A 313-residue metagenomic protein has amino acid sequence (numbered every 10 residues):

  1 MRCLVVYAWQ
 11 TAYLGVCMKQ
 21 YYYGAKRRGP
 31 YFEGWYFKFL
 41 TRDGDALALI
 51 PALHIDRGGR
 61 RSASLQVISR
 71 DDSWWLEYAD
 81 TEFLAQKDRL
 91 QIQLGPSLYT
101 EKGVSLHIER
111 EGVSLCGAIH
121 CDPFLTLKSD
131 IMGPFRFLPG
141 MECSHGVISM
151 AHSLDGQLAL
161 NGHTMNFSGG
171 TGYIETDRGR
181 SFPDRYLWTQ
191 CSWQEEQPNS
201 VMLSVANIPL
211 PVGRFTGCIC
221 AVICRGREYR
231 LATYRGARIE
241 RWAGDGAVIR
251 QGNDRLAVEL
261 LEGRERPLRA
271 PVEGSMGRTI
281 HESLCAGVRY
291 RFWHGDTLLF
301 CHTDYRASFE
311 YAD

Functional and structural regions predicted by a protein language model:
Y13-D313: Structured soluble/peripheral alpha/beta segments that form catalytic or ligand/cofactor-binding pockets
